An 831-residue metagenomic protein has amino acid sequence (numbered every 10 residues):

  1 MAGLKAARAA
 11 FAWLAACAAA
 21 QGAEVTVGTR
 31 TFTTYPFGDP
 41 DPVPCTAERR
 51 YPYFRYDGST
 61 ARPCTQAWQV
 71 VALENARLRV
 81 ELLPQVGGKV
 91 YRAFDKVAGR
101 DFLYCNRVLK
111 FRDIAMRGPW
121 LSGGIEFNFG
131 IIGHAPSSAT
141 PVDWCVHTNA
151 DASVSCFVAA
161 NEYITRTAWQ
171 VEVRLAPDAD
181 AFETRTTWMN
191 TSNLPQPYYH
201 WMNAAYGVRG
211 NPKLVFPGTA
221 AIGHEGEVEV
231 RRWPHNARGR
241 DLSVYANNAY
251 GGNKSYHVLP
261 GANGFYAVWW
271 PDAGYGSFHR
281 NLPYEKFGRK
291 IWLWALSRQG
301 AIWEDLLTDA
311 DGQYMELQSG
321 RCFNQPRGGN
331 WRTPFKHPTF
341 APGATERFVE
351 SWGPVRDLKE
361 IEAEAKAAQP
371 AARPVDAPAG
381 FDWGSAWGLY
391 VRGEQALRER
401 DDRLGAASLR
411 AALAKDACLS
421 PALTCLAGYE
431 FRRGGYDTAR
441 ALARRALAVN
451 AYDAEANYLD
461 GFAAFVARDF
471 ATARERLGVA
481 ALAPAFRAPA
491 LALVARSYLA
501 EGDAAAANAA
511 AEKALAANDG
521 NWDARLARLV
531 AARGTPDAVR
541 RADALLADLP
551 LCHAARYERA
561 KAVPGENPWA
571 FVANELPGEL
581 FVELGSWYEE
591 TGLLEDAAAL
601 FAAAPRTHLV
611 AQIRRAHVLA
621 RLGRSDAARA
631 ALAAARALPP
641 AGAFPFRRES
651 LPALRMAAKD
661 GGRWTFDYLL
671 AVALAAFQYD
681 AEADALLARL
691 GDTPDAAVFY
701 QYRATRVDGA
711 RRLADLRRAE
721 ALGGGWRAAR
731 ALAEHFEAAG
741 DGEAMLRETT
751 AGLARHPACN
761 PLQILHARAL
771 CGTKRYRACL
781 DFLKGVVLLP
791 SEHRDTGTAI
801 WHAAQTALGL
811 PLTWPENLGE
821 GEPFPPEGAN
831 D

Functional and structural regions predicted by a protein language model:
V27-F54, W68-E74, L78-P141, Y266 (+3 more regions): Acidic-aromatic substrate-binding/catalytic surfaces of carbohydrate-active enzymes
R30, V71-E74, V86-R92, R100-F102 (+2 more regions): A contiguous, surface-exposed recognition patch within enzymatic or periplasmic domains that forms
P40-Q66, V70-E74, S122-D180, G210 (+1 more regions): Extended, loop-rich substrate-binding clefts of extracytoplasmic carbohydrate-active enzymes
V71-E74, L82, W144-V146, T186 (+1 more regions): Short Pro-Gly-centered flexible turn/kink motifs
S385, L419, D453, R487 (+10 more regions): Residue-level recognition of tetratricopeptide repeat
A422, A456, A490, A524 (+9 more regions): TPR alpha-solenoid repeat register
C425, L459, L493, A527 (+8 more regions): Canonical tetratricopeptide repeat
